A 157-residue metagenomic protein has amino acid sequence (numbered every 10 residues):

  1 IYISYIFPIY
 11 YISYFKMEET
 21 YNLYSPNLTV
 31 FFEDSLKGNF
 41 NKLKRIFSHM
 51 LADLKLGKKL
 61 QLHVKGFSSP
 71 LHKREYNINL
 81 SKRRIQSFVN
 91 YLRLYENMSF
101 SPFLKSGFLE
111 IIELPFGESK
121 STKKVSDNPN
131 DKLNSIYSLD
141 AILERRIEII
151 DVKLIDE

Functional and structural regions predicted by a protein language model:
I1, V64-S69: Short loop/turn segments at strand-loop or loop-helix junctions that form parts of catalytic or ligand-binding pockets
Y2-S4, I9, F15-L23, N41 (+3 more regions): Periplasmic OmpA/Pal-like peptidoglycan-binding modules at the C-termini of bacterial envelope proteins
S13-Y14, E33: Conserved, compact domain cores that house catalytic/ligand-binding motifs in diverse enzymes and effector modules
N27, D34-H49, E75, N79 (+1 more regions): Extracytoplasmic/secreted proteins, especially bacterial periplasmic and envelope-associated proteins
G66-S68, S81-R84, P115-G117, D151-K153: A mature extracytoplasmic/lumenal domain signature
P70-R74: Short, solvent-exposed loop/turn segments at secondary-structure junctions
